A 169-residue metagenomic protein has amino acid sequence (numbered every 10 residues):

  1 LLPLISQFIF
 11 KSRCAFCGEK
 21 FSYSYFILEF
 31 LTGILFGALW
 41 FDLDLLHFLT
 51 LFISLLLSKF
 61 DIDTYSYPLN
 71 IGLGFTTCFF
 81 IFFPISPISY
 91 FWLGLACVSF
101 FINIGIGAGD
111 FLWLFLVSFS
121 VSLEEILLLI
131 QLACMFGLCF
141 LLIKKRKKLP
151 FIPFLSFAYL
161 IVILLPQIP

Functional and structural regions predicted by a protein language model:
L1-P169: A membrane-topology feature that recognizes alpha-helical transmembrane segments and their immediate juxtamembrane
